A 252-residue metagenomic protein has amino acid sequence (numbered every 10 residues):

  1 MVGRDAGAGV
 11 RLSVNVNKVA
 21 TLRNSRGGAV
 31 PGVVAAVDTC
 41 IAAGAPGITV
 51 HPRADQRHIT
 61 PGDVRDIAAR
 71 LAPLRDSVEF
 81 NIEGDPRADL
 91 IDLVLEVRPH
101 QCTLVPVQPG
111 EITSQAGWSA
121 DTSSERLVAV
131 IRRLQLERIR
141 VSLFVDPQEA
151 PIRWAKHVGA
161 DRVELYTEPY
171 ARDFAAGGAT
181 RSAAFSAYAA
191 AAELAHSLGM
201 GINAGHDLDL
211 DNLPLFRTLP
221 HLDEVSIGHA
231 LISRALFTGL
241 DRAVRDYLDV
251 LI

Functional and structural regions predicted by a protein language model:
M1-D85, L95-P99, W154, T180-A183: Conserved N-terminal beta1-alpha1 strand-loop-helix module at the mouth
V10-V16, I48-V50, V78-G84, C102-L104 (+4 more regions): Hydrophobic faces of well-ordered beta-strands that scaffold small-molecule active sites in alpha/beta enzyme cores
G44-P46, L71-P73, E96-C102, L136 (+2 more regions): Glycine-enriched alpha-helix->loop->beta-strand junction motifs that scaffold or abut catalytic
P46, T103-E111, R162-A175, H221-L240: Glycine-rich phosphate-binding active-site loops on the catalytic face of alpha/beta enzymes
R57-A88, T122-S142, T180-A204, L210 (+1 more regions): Alpha-helix-loop-beta-strand connector modules within alpha/beta enzyme cores
R87-V97, Q148-V158, A204, L208-L222: Catalytic cores of alpha/beta
P109, R140-L194, L198: Histidine/lysine/aspartate-rich catalytic loop segments that bind and position anionic ligands
A176-R181, R234-I252: C-terminal helical cap(s) of enzyme catalytic domains, especially alpha/beta-barrels
